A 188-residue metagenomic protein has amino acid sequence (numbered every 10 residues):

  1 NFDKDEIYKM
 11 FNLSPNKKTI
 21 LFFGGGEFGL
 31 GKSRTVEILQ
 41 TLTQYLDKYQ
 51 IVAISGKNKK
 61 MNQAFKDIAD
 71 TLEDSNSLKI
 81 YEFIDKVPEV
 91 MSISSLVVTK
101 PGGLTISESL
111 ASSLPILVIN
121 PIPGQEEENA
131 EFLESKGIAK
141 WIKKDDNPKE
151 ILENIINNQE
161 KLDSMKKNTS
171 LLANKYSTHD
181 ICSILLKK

Functional and structural regions predicted by a protein language model:
F2-E6, F11-I93: Donor-nucleotide binding loops and adjacent catalytic segments primarily of GT-B fold Leloir glycosyltransferases
V52, Y81, L96-V98, L117 (+1 more regions): Hydrophobic/aromatic beta-strand patches that form the interior of the parallel beta-sheet core in alpha/beta enzyme
K86-E128: A donor-sugar binding/catalytic signature common to diverse glycosyltransferases and related nucleotide-sugar
S113, E128-A139: Acidic, glycine-centered active-site loop in nucleotide-sugar glycosyltransferases
S135-G137, K143-K161: C-terminal "capping" alpha-helix adjacent to the active site of nucleotide-linked donor transferases in cell-envelope
K161-K175: A short, well-ordered alpha-helix in the C-terminal region of glycosyltransferases
N174-K188: C-terminal alpha-helical cap of glycosyltransferases
